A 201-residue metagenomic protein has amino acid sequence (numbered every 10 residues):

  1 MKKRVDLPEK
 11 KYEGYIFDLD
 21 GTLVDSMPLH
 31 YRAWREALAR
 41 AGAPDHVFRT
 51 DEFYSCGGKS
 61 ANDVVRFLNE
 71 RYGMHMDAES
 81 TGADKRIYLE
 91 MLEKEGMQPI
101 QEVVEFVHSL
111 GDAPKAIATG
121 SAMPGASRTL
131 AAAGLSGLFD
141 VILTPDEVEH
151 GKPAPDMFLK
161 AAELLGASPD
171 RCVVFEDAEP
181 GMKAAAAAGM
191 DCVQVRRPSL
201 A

Functional and structural regions predicted by a protein language model:
M1-E13, V104, A122-A201: Asp-based, Mg2+/Mn2+-dependent phosphohydrolase catalytic module
K2-D51, A187-A188: Active-site neighborhood of HAD-like aspartate-dependent phosphohydrolases
R4-V5, K11, M91-I117, M123 (+1 more regions): Short, acidic loop-to-helix structural element flanking the phosphoryl-transfer center in phosphate-processing enzymes
L23, P99, K115, H150 (+1 more regions): Conserved SAM-binding loop
L29, S60, D84, Q98-E102 (+3 more regions): Short beta->alpha linker loops
Y31, R35, G58-R66, M123 (+1 more regions): An amphipathic alpha-helix signature
R40-Y72: Alpha-helical substrate-recognition element adjacent to the catalytic core
F67-E105: Metal-dependent phosphoesterase signature
